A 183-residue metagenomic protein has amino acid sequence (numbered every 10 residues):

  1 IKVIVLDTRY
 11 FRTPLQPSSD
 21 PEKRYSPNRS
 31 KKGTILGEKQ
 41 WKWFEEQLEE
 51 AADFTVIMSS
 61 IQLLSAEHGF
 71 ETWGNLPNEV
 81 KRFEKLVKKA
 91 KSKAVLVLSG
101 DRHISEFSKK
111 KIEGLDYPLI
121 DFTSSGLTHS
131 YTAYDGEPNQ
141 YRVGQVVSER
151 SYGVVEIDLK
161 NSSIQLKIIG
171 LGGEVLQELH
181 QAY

Functional and structural regions predicted by a protein language model:
I1-Y183: Metal-dependent phosphoester/phosphodiester hydrolase catalytic core
